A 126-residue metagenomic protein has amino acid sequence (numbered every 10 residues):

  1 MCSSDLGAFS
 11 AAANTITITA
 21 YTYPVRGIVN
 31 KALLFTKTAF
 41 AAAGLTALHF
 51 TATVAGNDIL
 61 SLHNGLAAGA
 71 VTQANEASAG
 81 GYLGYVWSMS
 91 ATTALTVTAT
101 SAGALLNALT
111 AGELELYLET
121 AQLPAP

Functional and structural regions predicted by a protein language model:
M1-S3: Short, small-residue-biased leader/transition segments that mark boundaries at the very start of proteins
G7-R26, T36-Y82, A91, A99-L109: Surface-exposed ligand/attachment interfaces on beta-rich extracellular proteins
V29-K31: Hydrophobic residues on conserved beta-strands that form the core of alpha/beta folds
L34-A39, A121-L123: Solvent-exposed strand-to-loop "edge" motifs in beta-rich extracellular domains
Y85-V86: Detector for the mature cores of small, proteolytically processed and post-translationally modified peptide effectors
A102-P126: C-terminal interaction-tip segments
